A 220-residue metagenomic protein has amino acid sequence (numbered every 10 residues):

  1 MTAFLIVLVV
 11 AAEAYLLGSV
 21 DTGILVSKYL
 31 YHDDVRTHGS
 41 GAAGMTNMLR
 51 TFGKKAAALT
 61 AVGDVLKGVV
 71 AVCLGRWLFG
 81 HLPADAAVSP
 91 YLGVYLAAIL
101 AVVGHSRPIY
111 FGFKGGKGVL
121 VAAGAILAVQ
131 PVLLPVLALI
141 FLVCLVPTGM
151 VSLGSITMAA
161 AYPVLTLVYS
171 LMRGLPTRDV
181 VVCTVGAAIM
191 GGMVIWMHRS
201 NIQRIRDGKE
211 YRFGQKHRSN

Functional and structural regions predicted by a protein language model:
M1-V9, C73-L96, L127-L134, V168-V185: Helix-coil boundary and interhelical linker segments in multi-pass alpha-helical membrane proteins
I6, V10, A14-S19, G23 (+13 more regions): Alpha-helical transmembrane segments in multi-pass membrane proteins
G23-V26, V102-K114, I140-G149, H198-Q203: C-terminal ends of transmembrane helices
I24-A57, G115, Q203-N220: Cytosolic, membrane-interface loops and tails of multi-pass inner-membrane proteins
D33-G44, Y110-A123, M150-A161: Short, non-helical or kinked segments that cap or interrupt transmembrane helices
L49-K54, G75-F79, L100, G118-T148 (+1 more regions): Interfacial segments of multi-pass membrane proteins
P135-L137, V151-A159, T177-A187: Loop-to-transmembrane alpha-helix initiation sites
L175, V182-N220: C-terminal membrane-associated helical module and adjoining short loops/tails
